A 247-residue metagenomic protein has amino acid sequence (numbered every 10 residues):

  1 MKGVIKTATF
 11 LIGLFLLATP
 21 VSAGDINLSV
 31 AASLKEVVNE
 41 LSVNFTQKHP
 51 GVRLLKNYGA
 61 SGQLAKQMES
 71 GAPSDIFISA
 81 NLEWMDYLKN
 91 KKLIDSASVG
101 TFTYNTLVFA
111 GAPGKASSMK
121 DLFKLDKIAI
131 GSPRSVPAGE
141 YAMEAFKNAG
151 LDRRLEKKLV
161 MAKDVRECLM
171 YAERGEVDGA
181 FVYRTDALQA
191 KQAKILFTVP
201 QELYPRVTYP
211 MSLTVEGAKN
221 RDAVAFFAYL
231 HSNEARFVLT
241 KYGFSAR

Functional and structural regions predicted by a protein language model:
M1-T9: Bacterial N-terminal signal peptides that target proteins for export
K2-G3, F15, G111-A116: Short N-terminal or domain-adjacent regulatory/targeting segments
A8-T19: Bacterial N-terminal signal peptides
A23-K48, R53-Y58, G62-A72, S79-L82 (+1 more regions): Exported/periplasmic ABC-transporter solute-binding proteins
